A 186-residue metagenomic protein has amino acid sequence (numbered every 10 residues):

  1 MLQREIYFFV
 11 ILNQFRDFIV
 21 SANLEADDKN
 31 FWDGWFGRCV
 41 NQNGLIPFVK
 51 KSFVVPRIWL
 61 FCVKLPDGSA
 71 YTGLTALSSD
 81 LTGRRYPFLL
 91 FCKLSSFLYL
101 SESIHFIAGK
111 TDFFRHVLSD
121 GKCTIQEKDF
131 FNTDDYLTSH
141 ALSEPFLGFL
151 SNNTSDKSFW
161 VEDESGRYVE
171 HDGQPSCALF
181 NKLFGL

Functional and structural regions predicted by a protein language model:
L2-P56: N-terminal ordered "arm"
Q3-I11, F15-I19, N23, P66-L186: Long protein-protein interaction modules used by eukaryotic assembly/scaffold proteins
F31-W35, K51, W59, N152-E162: Bulky hydrophobic/aromatic packing residues
G37-V40, K64, S165: Intrinsically disordered, low-complexity regulatory segments enriched in acidic/serine/proline/glutamine/glycine
N43-S78: Short, structured protein-protein interaction patches enriched in aromatics and acidic/basic residues, typified by
